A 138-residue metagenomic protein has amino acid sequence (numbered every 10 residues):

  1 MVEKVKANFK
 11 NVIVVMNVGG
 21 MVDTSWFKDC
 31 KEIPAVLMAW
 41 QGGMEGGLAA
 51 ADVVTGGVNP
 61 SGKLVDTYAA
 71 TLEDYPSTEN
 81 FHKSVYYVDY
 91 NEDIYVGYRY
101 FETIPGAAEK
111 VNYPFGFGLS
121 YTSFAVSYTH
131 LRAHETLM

Functional and structural regions predicted by a protein language model:
M1-K4: Cysteine protease catalytic core and zymogen-processing segment of caspase-like enzymes
N8-N11, I33: A short helix->loop->beta-strand "cap" motif at the edges of active sites that frequently abuts
N17-R132: Secreted, periplasmic, or luminal enzymes acting at the cell surface/secretory milieu
A133-M138: Short "domain-exit" segments at the C-terminal end of structured domains
